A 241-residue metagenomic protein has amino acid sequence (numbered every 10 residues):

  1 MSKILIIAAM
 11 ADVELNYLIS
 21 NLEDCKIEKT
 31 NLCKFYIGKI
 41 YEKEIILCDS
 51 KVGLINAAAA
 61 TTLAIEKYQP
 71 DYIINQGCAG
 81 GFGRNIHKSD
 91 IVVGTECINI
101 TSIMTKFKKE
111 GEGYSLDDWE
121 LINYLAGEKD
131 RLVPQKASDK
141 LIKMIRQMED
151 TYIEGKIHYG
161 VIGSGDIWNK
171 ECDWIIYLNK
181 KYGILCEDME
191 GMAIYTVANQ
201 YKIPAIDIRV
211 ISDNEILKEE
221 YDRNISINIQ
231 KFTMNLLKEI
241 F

Functional and structural regions predicted by a protein language model:
M1-T62, K67-Y68: N-terminal short beta-loop-beta anion/metal-coordinating cradle
N21, A137-E154, V197, F232-I240: Generic non-transmembrane alpha-helical segments
I45-S50, V161-G163, I208: Active-site-proximal beta-strand elements of phosphoester/diester hydrolases
Q69-I74: Proline-aspartate-enriched helix->loop->beta-strand connector
G83-K181: Mid-sequence, gly/pro-rich, charge-dense loop/helix-turn segments that line enzyme active sites
G165-D207, S212-I216: A C-terminal functional module that forms or caps the active site or interfaces directly with catalytic machinery
E215-F241: His/Asp/Glu-rich mid-to-C-terminal helical/loop segments that flank catalytic regions of hydrolases
